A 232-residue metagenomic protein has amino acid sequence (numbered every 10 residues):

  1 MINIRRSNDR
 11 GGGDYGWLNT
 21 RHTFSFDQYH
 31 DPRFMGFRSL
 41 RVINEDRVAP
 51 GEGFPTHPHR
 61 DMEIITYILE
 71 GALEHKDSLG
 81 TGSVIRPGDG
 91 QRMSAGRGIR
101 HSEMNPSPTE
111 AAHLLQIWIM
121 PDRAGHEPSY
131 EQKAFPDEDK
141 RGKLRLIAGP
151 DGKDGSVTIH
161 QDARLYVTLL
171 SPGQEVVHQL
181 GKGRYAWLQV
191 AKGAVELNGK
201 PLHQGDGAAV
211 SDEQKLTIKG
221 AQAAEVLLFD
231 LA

Functional and structural regions predicted by a protein language model:
M1-A232: Jelly-roll (double-stranded beta-helix
